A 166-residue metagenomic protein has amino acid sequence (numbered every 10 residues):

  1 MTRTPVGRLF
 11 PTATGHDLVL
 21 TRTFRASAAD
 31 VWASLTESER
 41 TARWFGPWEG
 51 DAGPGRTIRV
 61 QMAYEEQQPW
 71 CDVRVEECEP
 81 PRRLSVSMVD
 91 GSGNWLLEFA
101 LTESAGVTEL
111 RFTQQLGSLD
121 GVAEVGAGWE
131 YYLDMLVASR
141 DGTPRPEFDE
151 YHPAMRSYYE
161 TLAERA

Functional and structural regions predicted by a protein language model:
M1-W48: Hydrophobic ligand-binding cavity/cleft-lining segments
T2-R3, L116-A166: A conserved amphipathic terminal alpha-helix motif
R8-F10, E49, R74, L96-A100: Short, surface-exposed charged micro-motifs
G15-D17, S87-R140: Beta-strand/loop substructures that line and gate deep hydrophobic ligand-binding cavities in soluble
T23, A42-M88, A166: Glycine-rich portal/gate segments that line the openings of hydrophobic small-molecule binding cavities
A26, G53, W70, E124-A127 (+1 more regions): Generic recognition of short, well-ordered alpha-helical interface segments
A28, E76-P81, L101-E109: A short, structured loop/turn motif at beta-sheet edges
V31, L35, T41, I58-V60 (+5 more regions): Hydrophobic pocket/interface hotspot
